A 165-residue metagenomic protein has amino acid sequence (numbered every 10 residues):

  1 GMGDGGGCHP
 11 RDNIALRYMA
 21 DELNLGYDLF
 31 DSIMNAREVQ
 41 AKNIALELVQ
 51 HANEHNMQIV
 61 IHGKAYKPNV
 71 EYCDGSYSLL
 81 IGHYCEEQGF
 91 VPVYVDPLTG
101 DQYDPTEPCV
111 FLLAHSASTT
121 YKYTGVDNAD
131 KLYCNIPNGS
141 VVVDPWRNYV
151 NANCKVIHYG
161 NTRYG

Functional and structural regions predicted by a protein language model:
G1-G165: Structural/interface elements that position substrates and couple domains in central-metabolism enzymes
